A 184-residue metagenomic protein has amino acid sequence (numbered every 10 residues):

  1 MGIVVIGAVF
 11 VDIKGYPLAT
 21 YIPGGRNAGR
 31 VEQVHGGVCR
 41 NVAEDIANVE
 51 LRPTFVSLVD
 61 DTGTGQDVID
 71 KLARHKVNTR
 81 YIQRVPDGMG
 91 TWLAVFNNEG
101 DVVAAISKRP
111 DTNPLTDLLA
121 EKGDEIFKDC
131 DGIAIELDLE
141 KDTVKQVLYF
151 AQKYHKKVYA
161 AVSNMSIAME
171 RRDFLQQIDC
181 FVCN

Functional and structural regions predicted by a protein language model:
M1-L58, G63-D67, R74: Glycine-rich phosphate/adenosyl-contacting loop at the front of the ribokinase-like
M1-V9, D70-R84, F96-C183: Ribokinase/PfkB-type carbohydrate-kinase core domain
V56, D60, V85, E136: Residue-level recognition of the GNAT/N-acetyltransferase active site
G88-G90: Acidic, polar ligand-binding/catalytic clefts
